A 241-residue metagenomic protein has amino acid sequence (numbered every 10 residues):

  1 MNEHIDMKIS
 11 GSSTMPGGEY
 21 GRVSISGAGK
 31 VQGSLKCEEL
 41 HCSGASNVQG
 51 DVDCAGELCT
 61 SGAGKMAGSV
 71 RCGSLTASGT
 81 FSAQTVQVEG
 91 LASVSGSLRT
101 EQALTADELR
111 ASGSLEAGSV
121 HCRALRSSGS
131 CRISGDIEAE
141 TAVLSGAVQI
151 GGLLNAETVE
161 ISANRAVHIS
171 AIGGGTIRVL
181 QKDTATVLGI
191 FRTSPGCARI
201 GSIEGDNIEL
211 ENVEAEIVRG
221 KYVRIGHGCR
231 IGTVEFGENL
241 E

Functional and structural regions predicted by a protein language model:
M1-E241: Extended beta-solenoid/beta-helix repeat architectures
